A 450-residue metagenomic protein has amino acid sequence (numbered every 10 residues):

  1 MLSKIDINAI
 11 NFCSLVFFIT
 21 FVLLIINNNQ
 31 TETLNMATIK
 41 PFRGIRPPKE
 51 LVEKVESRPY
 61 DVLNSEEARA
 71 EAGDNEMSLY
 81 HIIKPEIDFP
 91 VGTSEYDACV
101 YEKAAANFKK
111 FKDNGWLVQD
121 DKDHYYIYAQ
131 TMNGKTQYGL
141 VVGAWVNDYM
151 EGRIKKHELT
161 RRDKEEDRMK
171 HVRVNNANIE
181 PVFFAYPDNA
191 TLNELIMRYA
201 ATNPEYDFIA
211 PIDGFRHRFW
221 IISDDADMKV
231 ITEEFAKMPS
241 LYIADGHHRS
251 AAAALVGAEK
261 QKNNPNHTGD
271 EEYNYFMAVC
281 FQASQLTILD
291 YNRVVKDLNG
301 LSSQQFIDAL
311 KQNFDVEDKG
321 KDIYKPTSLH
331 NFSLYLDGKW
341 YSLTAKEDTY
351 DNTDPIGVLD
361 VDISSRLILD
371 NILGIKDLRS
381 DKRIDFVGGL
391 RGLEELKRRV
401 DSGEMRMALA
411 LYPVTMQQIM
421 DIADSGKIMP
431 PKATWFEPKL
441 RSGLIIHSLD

Functional and structural regions predicted by a protein language model:
F17-N35: Short, Lys/Arg-enriched N-terminal segments with co-localized hydrophobic residues within the first ~10-30 amino acids
N35-D450: Surface-exposed, charge/polar-rich loops and edge strands
